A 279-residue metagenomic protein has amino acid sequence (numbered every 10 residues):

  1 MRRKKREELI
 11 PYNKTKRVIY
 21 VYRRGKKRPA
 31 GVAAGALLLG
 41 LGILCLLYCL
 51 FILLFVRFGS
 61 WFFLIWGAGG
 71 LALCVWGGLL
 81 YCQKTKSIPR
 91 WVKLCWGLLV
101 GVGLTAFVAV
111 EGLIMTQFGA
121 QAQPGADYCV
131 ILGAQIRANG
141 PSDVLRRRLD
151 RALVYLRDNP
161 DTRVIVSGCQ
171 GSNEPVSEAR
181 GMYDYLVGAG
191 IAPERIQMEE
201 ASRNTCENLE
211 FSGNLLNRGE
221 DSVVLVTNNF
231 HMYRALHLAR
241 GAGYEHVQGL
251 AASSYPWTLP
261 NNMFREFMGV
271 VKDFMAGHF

Functional and structural regions predicted by a protein language model:
M1-K27, A33: N-terminal targeting leaders characterized by basic, low-complexity, disordered sequences that direct proteins
G25-L39, S60-L64, K86-V100: Membrane-water interface of alpha-helical transmembrane segments
A33-C82: Membrane-embedded alpha-helical segments of integral membrane proteins
G40-L47, C95-T105, A109, F264 (+1 more regions): Lipid-exposed faces of alpha-helical membrane segments in multi-pass integral membrane proteins
L47-L54, V75-C82, V108-T116, G243 (+1 more regions): Structural signature of transmembrane alpha-helix termini at the membrane-water interface
C74-A120: Transmembrane alpha-helices and immediately adjacent membrane-cytoplasm interface residues in multi-pass integral
A109-R265: A structural signal for short, hydrophobic/glycine-enriched beta-strand patches
L259-F279: A transmembrane-helix-recognition feature enriched in membrane-embedded lipid enzymes and envelope glyco-/phospholipid
